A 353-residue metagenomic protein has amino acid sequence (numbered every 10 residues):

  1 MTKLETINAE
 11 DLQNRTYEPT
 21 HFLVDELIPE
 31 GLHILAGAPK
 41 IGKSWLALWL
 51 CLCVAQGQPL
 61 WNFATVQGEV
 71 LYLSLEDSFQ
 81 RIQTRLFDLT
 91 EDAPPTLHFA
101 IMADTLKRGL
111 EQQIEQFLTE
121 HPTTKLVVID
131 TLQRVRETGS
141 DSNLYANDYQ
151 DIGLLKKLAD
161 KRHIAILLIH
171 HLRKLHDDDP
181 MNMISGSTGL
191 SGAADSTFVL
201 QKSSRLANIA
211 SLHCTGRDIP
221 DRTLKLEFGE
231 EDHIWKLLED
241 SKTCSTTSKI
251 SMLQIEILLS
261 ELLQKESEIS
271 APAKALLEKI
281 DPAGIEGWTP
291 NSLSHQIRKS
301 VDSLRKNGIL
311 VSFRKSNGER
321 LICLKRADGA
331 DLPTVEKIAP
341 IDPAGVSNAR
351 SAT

Functional and structural regions predicted by a protein language model:
T2-L4, E10, Y17-P19, L23-V24 (+6 more regions): Conserved inter-motif catalytic segment of the P-loop NTP-binding fold
P19, I34-A36, K40, S44-W45 (+5 more regions): Phosphate-binding/switch region of NTP-binding enzymes
P29-H33, G68: Pre-Walker A (Motif I) flank of P-loop NTPase domains
L46, L50: Hydrophobic positions on the alpha1 helix immediately C-terminal to the Walker A/P-loop
A55: Gly/Ala-rich phosphate-binding loop of Rossmann-like dinucleotide-binding domains, activating on the conserved
S78, I82, L106, L110 (+10 more regions): Helical mechanochemical/support elements of P-loop NTPase systems and associated helical scaffolds
L226-T353: DNA transaction DNA-binding modules
